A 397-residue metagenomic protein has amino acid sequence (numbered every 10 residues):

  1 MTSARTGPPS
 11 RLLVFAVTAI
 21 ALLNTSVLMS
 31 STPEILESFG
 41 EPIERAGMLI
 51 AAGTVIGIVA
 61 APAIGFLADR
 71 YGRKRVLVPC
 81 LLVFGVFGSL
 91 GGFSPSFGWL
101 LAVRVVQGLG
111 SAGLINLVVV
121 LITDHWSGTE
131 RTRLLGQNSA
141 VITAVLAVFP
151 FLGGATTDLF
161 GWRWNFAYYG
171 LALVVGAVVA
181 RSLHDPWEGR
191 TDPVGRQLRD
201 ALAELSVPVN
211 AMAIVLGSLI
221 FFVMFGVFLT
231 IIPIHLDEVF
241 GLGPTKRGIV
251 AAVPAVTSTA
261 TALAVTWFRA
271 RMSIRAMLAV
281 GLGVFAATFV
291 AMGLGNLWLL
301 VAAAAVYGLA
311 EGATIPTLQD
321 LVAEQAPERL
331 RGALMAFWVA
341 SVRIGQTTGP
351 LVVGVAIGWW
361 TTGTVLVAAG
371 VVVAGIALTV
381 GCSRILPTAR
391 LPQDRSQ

Functional and structural regions predicted by a protein language model:
T2-R5, D185-I214: Juxtamembrane intracellular "pre-TM" segments in multi-pass secondary transporters
G40, G72, F93-W99, G241 (+1 more regions): Helix-breaking motifs and short loop linkers at transmembrane-helix boundaries and internal kinks in secondary membrane
V59-P95: Conserved MFS/SLC helix-loop-helix module at the cytosolic interface between two early adjacent transmembrane helices
A61-G72, T261-S273, I357: Helix-to-loop junctions at the C-terminal end of transmembrane segments in multipass secondary transporters
V103-I142: Cytoplasmic helix-loop-helix junction between adjacent transmembrane helices in 12-TM secondary transporters
G136-R181: Helix-loop-helix hairpin linking two adjacent transmembrane segments in secondary transporters
R275-L318: C-terminal transmembrane helical hairpin of 12-TM major facilitator-type secondary transporters
R329-W360: A late C-terminal transmembrane helix in Major Facilitator Superfamily
